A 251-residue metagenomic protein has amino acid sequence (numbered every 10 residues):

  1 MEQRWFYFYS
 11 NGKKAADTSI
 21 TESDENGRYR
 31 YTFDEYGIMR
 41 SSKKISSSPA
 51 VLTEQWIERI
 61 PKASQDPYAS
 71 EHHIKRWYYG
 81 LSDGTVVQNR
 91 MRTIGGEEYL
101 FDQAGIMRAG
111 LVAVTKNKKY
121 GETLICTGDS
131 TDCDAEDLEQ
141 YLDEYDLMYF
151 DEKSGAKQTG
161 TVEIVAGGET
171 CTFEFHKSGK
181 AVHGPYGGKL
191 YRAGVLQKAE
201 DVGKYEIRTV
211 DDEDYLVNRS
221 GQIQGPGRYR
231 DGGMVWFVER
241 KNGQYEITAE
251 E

Functional and structural regions predicted by a protein language model:
M1-E251: Extracellular adhesion/carbohydrate-binding repeat motifs centered on closely spaced tryptophans
